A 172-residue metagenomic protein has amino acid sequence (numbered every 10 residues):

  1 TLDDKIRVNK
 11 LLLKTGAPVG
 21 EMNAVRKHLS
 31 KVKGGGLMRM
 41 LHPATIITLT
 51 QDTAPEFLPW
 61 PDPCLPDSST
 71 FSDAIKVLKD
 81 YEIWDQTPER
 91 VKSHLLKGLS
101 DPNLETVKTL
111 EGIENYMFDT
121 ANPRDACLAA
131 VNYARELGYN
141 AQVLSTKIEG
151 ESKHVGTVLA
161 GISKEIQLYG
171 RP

Functional and structural regions predicted by a protein language model:
T1-P172: N-terminal loops that bind phosphate or other acidic moieties and the adjacent beta-alpha structural core
